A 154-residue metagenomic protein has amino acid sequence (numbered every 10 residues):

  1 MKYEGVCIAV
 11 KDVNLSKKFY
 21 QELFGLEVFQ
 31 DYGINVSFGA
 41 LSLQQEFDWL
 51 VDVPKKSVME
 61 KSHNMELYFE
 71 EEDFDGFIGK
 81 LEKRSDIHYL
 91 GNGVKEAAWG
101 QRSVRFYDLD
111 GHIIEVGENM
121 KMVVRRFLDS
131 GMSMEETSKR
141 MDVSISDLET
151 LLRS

Functional and structural regions predicted by a protein language model:
M1-K2, M59-N64, A98: Short glycine-enriched loop/turn motifs at secondary-structure junctions
E4, E135: Residues within the helices of the helix-turn-helix
V6, Q45-F47, A98, R105 (+1 more regions): Short beta->alpha transition motifs characteristic of CBS
K11-N14, M65-I113, D129-M134, R140-S146 (+1 more regions): Vicinal oxygen chelate
E22, K139: Alpha-helical residues within the helix-turn-helix
G25-D31, H88-G93: Short secondary-structure junctions
E27-S62, I113-E118: Conserved short beta-strand elements that form part of the metal-binding/catalytic scaffold of enzyme active sites
N119-M132: Short, amphipathic alpha-helical "recognition" segments used to contact nucleic acids or chromatin
